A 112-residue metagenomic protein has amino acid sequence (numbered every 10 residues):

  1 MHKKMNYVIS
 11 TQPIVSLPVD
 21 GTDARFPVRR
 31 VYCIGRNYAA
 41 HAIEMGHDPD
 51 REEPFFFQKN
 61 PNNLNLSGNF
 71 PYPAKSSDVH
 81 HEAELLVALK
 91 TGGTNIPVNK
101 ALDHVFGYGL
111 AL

Functional and structural regions predicted by a protein language model:
M1-C33: Short, low-complexity N-terminal leaders and the immediately following helix N-cap/first helix
R25-L112: Glycine-enriched loop-and-adjacent helix/strand subsegments that border the catalytic/binding cleft of enzyme cores
